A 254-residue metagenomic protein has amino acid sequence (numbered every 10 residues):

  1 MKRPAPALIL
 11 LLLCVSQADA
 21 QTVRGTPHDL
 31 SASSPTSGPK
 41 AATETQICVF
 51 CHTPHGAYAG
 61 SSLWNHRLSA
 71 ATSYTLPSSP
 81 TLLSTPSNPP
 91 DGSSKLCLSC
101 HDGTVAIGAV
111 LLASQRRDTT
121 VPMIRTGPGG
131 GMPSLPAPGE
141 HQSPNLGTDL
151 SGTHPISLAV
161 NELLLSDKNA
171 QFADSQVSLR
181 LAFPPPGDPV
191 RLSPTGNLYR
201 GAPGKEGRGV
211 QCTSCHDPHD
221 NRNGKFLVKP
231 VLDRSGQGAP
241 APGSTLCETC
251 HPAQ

Functional and structural regions predicted by a protein language model:
M1, V15-Q17: Intervening/peripheral non-core polypeptide segments
M1-A7: Bacterial N-terminal signal peptides that target proteins for export
A7-V15: Bacterial N-terminal signal peptides
Q17-V49, T53-Q254: C-type cytochrome heme-c attachment and multiheme electron-transfer modules
